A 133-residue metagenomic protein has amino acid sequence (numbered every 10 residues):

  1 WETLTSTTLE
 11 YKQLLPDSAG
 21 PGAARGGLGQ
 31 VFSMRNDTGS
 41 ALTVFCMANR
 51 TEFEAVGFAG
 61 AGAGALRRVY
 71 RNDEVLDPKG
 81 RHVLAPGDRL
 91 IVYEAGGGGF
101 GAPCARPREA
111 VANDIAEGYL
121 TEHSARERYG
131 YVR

Functional and structural regions predicted by a protein language model:
W1-V69: Long, charge-dense accessory insertions within large macromolecular proteins
E74-K79: Short alpha-helix capping/helix-loop boundary micro-motifs
G87-D88: Loop/turn positions that initiate beta-strands
A95-G96: Short, surface-exposed secondary-structure boundary micro-motifs
F100-A102: Glycine-anchored, exposed beta-strand/edge motif detector
C104-R133: Intrinsic disorder at enzyme termini
